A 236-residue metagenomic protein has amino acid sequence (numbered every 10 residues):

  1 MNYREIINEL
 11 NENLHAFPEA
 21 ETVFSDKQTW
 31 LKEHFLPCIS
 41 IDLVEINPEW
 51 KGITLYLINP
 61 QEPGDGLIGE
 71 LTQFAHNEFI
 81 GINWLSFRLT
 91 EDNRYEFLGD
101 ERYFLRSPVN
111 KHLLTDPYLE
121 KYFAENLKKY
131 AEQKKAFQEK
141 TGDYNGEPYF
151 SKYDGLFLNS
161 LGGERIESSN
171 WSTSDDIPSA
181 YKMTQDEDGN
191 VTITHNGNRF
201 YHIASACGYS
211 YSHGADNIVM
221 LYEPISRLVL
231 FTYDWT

Functional and structural regions predicted by a protein language model:
M1-T236: Long compositionally biased, domain-poor regions of proteins
